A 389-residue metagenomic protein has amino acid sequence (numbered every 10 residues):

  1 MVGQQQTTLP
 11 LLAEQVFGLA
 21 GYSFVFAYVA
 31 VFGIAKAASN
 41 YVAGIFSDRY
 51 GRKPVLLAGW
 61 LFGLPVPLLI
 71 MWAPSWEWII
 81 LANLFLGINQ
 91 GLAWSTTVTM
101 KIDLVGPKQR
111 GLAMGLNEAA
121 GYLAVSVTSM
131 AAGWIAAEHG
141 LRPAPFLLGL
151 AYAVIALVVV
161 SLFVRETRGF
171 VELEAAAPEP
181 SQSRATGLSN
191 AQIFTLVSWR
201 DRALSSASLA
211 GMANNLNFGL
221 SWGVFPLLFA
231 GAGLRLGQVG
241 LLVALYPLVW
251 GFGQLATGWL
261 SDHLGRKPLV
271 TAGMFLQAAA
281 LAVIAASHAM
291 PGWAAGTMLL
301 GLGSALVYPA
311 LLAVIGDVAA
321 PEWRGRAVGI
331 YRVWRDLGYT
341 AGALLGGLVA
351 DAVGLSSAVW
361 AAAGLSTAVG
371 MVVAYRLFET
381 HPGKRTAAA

Functional and structural regions predicted by a protein language model:
M1-G33, S205-S206, A210, N215-A232: Helix-loop boundary and gating motifs at the non-cytosolic
G33-Y41, S126, P247-L255, Y339-T340: Residue-level signature of mid-helix packing/kink "hotspots" within the transmembrane helices of 12-pass Major
S39-G51, A136, G253-G265, A350: Helix-to-loop junctions at the C-terminal end of transmembrane segments in multipass secondary transporters
P54-L68, P268-V283: Structural signature of the two symmetry-related core transmembrane helices
L84-G121, A313-V314: Cytoplasmic helix-loop-helix junction between adjacent transmembrane helices in 12-TM secondary transporters
A144-S161, V359-Y375: Symmetry-related core transmembrane helices of the 12-TM Major Facilitator Superfamily/SLC fold
V160-A175, Y375-T386: Helix-loop junctions on the cytosolic side of multi-pass membrane transporters, especially the intracellular loop
R168-A207, A389: Juxtamembrane intracellular "pre-TM" segments in multi-pass secondary transporters
